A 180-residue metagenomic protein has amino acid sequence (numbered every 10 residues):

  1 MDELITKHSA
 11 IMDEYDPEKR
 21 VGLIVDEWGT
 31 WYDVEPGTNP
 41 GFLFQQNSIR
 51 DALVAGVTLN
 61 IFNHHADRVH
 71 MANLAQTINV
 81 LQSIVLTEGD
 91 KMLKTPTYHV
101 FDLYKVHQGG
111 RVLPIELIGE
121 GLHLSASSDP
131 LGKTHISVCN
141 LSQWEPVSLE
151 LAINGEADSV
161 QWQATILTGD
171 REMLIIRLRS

Functional and structural regions predicted by a protein language model:
M1: Phosphate/diphosphate-binding loops
L4-I5: Membrane-embedded translocation segments of transport machinery
H8: Active-site-proximal structural segments of metal-dependent nucleotidyl cyclase/transferase enzymes
E14-E18, D67, E156-A157: Short helix-capping segments at alpha-helix termini
R20-K133: Aromatic/acidic polysaccharide-binding cleft in carbohydrate-active enzymes
V85-D90, V138-N140, V147-N154, T165 (+1 more regions): Composition- and surface-driven signal marking solvent-exposed, interaction-prone regions in large proteins
G121-D158: Carbohydrate-binding surface patches
A157-S180: Acidic, Ser/Thr/Pro-rich beta/coil linker or hinge segments at domain junctions
